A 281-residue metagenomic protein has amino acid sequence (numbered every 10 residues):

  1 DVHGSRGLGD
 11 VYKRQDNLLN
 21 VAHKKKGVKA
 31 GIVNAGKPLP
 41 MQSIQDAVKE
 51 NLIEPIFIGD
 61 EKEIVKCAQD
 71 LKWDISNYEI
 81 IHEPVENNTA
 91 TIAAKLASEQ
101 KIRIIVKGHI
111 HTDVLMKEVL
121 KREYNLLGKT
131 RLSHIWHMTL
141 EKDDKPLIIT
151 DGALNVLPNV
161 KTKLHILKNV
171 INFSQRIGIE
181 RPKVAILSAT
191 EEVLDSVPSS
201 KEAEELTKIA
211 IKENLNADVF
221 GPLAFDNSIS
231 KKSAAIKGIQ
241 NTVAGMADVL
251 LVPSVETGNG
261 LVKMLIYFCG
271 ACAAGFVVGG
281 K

Functional and structural regions predicted by a protein language model:
D1-Y12: Single conserved hydrophobic/aromatic residue that forms the stacking wall/gate of nucleotide- or nucleobase-binding
D10-K281: Anion-binding alpha/beta catalytic cores of soluble intermediary-metabolism enzymes, centered on
